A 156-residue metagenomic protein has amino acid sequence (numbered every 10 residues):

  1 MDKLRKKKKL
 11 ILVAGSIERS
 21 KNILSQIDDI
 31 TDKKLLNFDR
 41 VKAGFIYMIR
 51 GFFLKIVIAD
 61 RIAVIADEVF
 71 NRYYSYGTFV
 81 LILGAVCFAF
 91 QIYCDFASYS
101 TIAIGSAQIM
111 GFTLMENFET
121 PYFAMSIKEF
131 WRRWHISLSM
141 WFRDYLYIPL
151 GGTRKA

Functional and structural regions predicted by a protein language model:
M1-A156: Membrane-embedded transmembrane alpha-helical bundles that form the catalytic cores of multi-pass lipid-modifying
